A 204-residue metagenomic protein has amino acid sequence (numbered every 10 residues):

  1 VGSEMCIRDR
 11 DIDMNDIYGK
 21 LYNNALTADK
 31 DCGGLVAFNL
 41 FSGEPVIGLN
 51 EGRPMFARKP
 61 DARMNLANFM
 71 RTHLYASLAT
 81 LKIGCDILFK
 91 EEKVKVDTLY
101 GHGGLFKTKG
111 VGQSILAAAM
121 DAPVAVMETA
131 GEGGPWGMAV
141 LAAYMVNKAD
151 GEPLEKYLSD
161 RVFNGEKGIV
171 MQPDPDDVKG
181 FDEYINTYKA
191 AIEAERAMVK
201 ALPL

Functional and structural regions predicted by a protein language model:
S3-L204: Glycine/Thr-rich phosphate-binding loops that ligate phosphate moieties of nucleotide and other phosphorylated ligands
